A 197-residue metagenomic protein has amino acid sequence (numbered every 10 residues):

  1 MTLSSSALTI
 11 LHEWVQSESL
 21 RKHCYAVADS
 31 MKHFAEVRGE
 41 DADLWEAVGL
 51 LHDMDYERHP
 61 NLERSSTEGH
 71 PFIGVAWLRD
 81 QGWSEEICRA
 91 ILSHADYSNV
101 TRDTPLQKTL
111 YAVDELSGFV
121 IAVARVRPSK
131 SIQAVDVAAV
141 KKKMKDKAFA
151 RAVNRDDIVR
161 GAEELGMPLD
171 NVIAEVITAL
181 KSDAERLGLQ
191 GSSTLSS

Functional and structural regions predicted by a protein language model:
M1-T67: Acidic/His-rich, divalent-metal-binding segments that scaffold phosphate/diphosphate chemistry
T2, T9, T67, T101-T104 (+3 more regions): Residue-identity detector for threonine
S6-I10, I73, E86, A139 (+2 more regions): Exposed alpha-helical structural elements
Q16-R21, A26-R38, L51, L106-S197: Divalent metal-dependent phosphate-bond-processing catalytic cores, especially two-metal-ion Mg2+/Mn2+ enzymes that act
E40-K147: Divalent metal-dependent catalytic cores for phosphoryl transfer on phosphate-bearing substrates
